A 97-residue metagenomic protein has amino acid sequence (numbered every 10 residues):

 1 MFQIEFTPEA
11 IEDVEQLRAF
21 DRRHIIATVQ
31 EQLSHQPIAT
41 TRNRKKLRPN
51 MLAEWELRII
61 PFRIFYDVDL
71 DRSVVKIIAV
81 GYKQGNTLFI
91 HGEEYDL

Functional and structural regions predicted by a protein language model:
M1, E54, R72-V74: A generic structural signal for beta-strand entry/edge sites
M1-V29: Arg/Lys-rich, positively charged N-terminal/basic patches that mediate binding to nucleic acids
F6-T7, N50, P61: Generic secretory/membrane-interface signal
E9, L52, Y82: Residues that form or immediately flank small-molecule/cofactor binding pockets and catalytic motifs
E12, R23, A27, I59-F62 (+1 more regions): Enriched for short, Lys/Arg-rich terminal
E15-Q16, I25, P37, M51 (+2 more regions): Helix-centric, low-specificity signal for extended rod-like, repetitive segments
E31-R58: A short, surface-exposed loop/turn module that caps and links secondary-structure elements
